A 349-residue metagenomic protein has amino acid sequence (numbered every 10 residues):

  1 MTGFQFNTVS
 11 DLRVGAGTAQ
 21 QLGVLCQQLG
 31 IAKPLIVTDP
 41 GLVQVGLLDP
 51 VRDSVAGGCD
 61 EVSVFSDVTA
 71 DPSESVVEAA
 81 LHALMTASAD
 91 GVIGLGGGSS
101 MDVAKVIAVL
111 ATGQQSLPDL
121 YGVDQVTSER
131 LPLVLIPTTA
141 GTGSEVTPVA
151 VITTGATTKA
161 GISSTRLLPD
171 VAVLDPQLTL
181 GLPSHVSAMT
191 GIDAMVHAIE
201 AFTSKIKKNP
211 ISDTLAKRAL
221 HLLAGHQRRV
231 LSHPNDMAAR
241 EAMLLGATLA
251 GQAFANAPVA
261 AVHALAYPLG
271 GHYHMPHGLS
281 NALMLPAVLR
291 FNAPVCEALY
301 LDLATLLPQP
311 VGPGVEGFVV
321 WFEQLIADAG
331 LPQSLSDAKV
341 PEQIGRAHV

Functional and structural regions predicted by a protein language model:
M1-G91, E316, L335-S336: ATP/NTP phosphate-donor binding region
A19-L22, Q44-L47, E74-S75, S99-V106 (+3 more regions): Short glycine/serine/threonine-rich phosphate/pyrophosphate-binding segments that cradle anionic phosphate groups
S75-P176: Glycine/threonine-rich beta-strand-loop-alpha-helix active-site module that forms ligand/phosphate-binding
G141, T248-N281: Glycine-rich phosphate/pyrophosphate-binding beta-alpha loops
V149-A257: Carboxylate- and glycine-rich phosphate/diphosphate-binding segment that chelates Mg2+/Mn2+
L269-Q343: Gly/Pro-rich interdomain helix-loop hinge
A347-V349: Conserved small/polar residues in nucleotide/adenosyl-binding loops
